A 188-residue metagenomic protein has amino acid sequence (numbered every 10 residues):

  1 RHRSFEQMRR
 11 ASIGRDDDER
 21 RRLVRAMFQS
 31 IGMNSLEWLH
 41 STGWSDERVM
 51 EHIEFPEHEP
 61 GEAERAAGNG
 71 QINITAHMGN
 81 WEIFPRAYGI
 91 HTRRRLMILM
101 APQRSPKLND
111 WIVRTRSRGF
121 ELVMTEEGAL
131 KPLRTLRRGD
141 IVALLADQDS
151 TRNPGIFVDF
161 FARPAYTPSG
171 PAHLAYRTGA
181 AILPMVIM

Functional and structural regions predicted by a protein language model:
R1-T75, N80, K107-F120: Membrane-anchoring hydrophobic helices of lipid-metabolizing enzymes
D16, A67-E127, R138, D149-R163: Catalytic core of membrane glycerolipid acyltransferases/transacylases, capturing the structured, soluble-facing
D17, F55-H58, E126-L130, P168: Structural motif corresponding to alpha-helix initiation and N-cap regions
R21, P102, M188: Residue-level "edge-of-site" marker
P60, F84, W111, G128-K131 (+1 more regions): Short, hydrophobic/aromatic alpha-helical segments in well-folded domains
E62-A63, Y88, L133-R134: Short secondary-structure boundary/capping segments
E127-M188: Membrane-associated lipid acylation/remodeling enzymes share a hydrophobic transmembrane-juxtamembrane segment
